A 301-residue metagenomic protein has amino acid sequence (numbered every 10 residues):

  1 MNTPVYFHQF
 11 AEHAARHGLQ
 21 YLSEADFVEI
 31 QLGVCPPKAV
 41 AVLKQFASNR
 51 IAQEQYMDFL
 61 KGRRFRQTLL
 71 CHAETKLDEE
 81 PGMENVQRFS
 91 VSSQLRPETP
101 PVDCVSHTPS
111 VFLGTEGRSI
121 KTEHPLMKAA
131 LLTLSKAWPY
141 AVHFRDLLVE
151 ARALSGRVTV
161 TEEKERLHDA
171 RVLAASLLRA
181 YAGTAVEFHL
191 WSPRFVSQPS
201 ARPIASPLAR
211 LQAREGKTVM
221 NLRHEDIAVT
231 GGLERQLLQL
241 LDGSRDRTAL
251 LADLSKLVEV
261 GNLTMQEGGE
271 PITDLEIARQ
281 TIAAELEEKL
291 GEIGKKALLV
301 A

Functional and structural regions predicted by a protein language model:
M1-N2, Y56: Active-site rim elements
N2-Y21: Short alpha-helix
A25-E29: Acidic carboxylate-rich catalytic motifs and surrounding loops in phosphoryl-/glycosyl-chemistry enzymes
L32-G82, F112-A301: Long, charge-rich, low-complexity alpha-helical segments
I51-Q55, G62, V86, V91-S93 (+1 more regions): C-terminal leucine-rich, beta-strand-based interaction scaffolds used for sensing/assembly
A73-P100: Flexible, glycine-/basic-rich loop-and-beta segments that form/coincide with the SAM-dependent methyltransferase
V91-E116: Structured mid-domain segments that build the active-site/substrate or prosthetic-cofactor binding neighborhood
